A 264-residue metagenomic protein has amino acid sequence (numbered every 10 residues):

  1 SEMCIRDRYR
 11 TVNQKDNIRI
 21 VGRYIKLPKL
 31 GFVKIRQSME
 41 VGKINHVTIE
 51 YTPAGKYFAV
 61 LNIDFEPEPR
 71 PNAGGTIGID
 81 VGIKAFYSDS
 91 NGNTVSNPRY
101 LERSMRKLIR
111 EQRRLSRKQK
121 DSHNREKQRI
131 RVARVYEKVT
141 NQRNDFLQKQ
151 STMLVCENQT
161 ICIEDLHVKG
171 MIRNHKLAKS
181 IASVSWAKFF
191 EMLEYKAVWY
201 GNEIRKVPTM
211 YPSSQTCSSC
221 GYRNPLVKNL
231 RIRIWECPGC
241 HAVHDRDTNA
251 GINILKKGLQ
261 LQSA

Functional and structural regions predicted by a protein language model:
S1-I5: Short, small-residue-biased leader/transition segments that mark boundaries at the very start of proteins
R6-Y24: Hydrophobic alpha-helical hairpins/lids featuring a short glycine-rich hinge
K15-N17, H46-Y51: Short amphipathic beta-strand and strand-loop transition segments with alternating hydrophobic
K26, E40-K43, P53-A264: Positively charged, helix-rich recognition surfaces that bind polyanionic ligands
F32-S38: Beta-strand/loop nucleic-acid-binding surfaces
